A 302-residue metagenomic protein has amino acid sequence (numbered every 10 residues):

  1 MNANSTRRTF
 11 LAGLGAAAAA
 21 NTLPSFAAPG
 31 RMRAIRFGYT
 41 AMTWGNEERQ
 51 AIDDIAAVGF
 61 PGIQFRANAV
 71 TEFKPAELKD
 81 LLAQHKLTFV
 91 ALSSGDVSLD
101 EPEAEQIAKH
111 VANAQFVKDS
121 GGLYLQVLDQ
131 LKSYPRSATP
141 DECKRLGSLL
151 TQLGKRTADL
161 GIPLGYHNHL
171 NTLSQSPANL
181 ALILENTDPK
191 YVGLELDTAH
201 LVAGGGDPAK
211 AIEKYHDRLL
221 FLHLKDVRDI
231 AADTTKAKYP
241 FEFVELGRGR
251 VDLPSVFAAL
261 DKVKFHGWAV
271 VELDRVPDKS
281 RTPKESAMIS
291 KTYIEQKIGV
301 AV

Functional and structural regions predicted by a protein language model:
N2-S5, L11-N21, F26-F37, G45 (+4 more regions): Histidine-acidic metal/acid-base catalytic patches
A16-A20, D100-L194: Active-site acidic/histidine proton-transfer and metal-coordination neighborhood in alpha/beta enzyme cores
G30-M32, I52-A57, F73-A91, V111-G121 (+4 more regions): Acidic (Asp/Glu)-rich catalytic clusters
I35-Y39, I63-F65, F89-S94, L125-V127 (+4 more regions): Hydrophobic faces of well-ordered beta-strands that scaffold small-molecule active sites in alpha/beta enzyme cores
M42-E48, F65-P75, V97-I107, S133-S137 (+4 more regions): Acidic-and-aromatic substrate-binding clefts and catalytic sites of carbohydrate-active enzymes
A51-N68: Catalytic domains of carbohydrate-active enzymes, especially glycoside hydrolases
T88-L99, Q115-Y124, Q152-G154, G193-H200 (+2 more regions): Short, basic, helix/turn surface patches
S93-D96, D129-L131, K238, L273-R275: Short, histidine-centered active-site or binding-site loop motifs used for metal coordination, general acid-base
